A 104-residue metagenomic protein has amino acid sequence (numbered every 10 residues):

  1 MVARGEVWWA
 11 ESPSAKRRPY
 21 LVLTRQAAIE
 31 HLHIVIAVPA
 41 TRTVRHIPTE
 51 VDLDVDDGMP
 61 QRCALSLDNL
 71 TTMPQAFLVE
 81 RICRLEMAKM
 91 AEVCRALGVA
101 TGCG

Functional and structural regions predicted by a protein language model:
K16-V55: Compact nucleic-acid interaction/catalytic patches
D57-G104: C-terminal terminal-subdomain/extension
